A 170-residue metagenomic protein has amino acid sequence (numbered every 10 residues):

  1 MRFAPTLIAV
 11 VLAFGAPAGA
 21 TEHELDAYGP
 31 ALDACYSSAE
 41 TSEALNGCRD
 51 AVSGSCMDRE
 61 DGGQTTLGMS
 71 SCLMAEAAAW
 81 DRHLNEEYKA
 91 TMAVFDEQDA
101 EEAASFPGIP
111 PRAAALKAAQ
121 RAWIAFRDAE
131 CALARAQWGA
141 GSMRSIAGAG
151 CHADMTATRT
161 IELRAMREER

Functional and structural regions predicted by a protein language model:
M1-A9: Sec-dependent signal peptide recognition, specifically the positively charged N-region followed immediately by
V10-P17: N-terminal signal peptide c-region/cleavage motif recognized by signal peptidases
G19-R170: N-terminal alpha-helical modules
